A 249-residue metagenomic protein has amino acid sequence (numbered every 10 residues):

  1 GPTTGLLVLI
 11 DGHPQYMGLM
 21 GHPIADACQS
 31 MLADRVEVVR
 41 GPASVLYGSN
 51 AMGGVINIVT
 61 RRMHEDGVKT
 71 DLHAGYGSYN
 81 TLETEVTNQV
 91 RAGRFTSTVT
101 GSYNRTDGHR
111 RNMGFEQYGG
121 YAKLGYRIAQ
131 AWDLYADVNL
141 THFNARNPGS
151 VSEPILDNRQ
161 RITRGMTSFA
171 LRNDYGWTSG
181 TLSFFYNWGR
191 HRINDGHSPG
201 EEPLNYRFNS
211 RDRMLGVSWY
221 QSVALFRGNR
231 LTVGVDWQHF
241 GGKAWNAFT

Functional and structural regions predicted by a protein language model:
L6, A43, V55, T60-V90 (+2 more regions): Short strand-turn segments of transmembrane beta-barrel domains in outer membranes, especially the first one or two
L6, D66-T70, L82-T84, G93-S97 (+4 more regions): Outer-envelope beta-barrel architecture signal
H13-R40: Short acidic/polar hinge/loop motifs at secondary-structure boundaries that mediate gating or recognition
P23, A51-G53, T81-E83, Q117-G119 (+3 more regions): Transmembrane beta-barrel architecture of outer-membrane proteins
L72-Y76, V99-Y103, A136-H142, L182-W188 (+1 more regions): Transmembrane beta-barrel strands of outer-membrane/channel proteins
V86-V90, A122-Y126, F169-N173, V217-V223: Residues on the lipid-exposed face of transmembrane beta-strands in outer-membrane beta-barrel proteins
T106-Q117, R127, A131-M214: Flexible loop and strand-edge segments within Gram-negative outer membrane beta-barrel domains
F226-T249: Signature of Gram-negative outer-membrane beta-barrel scaffolds
